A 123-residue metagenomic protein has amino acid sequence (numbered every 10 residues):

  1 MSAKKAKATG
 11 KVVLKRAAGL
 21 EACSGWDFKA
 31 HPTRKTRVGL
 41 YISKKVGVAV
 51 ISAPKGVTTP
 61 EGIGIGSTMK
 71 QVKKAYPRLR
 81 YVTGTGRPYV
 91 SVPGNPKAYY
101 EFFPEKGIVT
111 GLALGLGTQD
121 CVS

Functional and structural regions predicted by a protein language model:
M1, P60-A75: Secreted/surface-exposed cysteine- and glycine-rich disulfide frameworks
A3-A22, Q71-G84: Short secondary-structure junctions
L14-E61, R87-S123: Amphipathic N-proximal alpha-helical interface segments
G66-M69, Y81, D120: Generic alpha-helical propensity signal that fires on short helical segments and nearby coil/disordered stretches
